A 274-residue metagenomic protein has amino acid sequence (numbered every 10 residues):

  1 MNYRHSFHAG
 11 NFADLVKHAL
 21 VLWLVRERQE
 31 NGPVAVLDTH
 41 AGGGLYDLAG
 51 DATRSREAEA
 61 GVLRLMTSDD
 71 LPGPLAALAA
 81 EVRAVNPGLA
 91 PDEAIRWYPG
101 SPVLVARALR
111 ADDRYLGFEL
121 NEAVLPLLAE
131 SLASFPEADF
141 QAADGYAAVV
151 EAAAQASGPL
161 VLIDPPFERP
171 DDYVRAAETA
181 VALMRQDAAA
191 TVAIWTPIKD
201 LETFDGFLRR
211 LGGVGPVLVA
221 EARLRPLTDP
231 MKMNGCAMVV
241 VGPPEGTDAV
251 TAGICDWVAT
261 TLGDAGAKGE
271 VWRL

Functional and structural regions predicted by a protein language model:
M1-L274: Class I S-adenosyl-L-methionine-dependent methyltransferase catalytic core
